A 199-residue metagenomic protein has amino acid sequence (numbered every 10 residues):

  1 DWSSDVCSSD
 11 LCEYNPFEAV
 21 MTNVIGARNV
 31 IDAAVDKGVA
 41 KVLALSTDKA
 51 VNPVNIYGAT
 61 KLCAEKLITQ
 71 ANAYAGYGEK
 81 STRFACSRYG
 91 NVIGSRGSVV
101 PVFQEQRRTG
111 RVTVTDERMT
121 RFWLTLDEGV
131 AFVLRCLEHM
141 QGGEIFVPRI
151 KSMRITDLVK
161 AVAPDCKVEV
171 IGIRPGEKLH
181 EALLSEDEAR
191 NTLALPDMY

Functional and structural regions predicted by a protein language model:
D1-S8: Short, small-residue-biased leader/transition segments that mark boundaries at the very start of proteins
D10-K66, Q70: Conserved Rossmann-fold NAD(P)-dependent oxidoreductase catalytic core, especially the SDR/UDP-sugar
C12, E79, N91, V102-L124 (+2 more regions): A conserved pocket-lining segment of Rossmann-fold NAD(P)-dependent short-chain dehydrogenase/reductase
I31-A40, A71-T82, T109-R111: Secondary-structure transition/capping motifs at alpha-helix termini and the adjoining loop/turn into the next element
A50, V92-G94: Conserved sequence/active-site signature of Rossmann-fold short-chain dehydrogenase/reductase
R83-R88, V92: Rossmann-like NAD(H)/NADP(H) cofactor-binding core
Q106, C136-L195: Mid/C-terminal beta-alpha module of Rossmann-like enzyme folds, strongest in SDR-family dehydrogenases/epimerases
